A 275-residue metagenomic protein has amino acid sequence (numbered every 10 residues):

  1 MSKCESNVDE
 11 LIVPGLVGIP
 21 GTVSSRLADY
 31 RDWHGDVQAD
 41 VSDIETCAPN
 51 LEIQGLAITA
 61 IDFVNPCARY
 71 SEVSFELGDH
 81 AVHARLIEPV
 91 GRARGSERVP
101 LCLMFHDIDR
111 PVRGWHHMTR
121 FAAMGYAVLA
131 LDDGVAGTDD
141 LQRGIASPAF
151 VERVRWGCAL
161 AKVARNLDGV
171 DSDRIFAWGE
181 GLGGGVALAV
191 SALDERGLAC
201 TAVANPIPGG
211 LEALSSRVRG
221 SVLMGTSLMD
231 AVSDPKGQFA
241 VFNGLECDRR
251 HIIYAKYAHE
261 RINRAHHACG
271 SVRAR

Functional and structural regions predicted by a protein language model:
M1-R69, M124: N-terminal targeting or regulatory segments adjacent to alpha/beta-hydrolase or S9 domains
K3-V8, E246-R275: C-terminal catalytic histidine-bearing segment of alpha/beta-hydrolase fold enzymes
Y70-S74, G78-R92: A short loop-to-beta-strand scaffold at the N-terminal edge of the catalytic core in hydrolase folds
A84, S96-D107: Short beta-strand element of the alpha/beta-hydrolase
V90, D132-G137, I207, Y257: Short beta-to-alpha linker loops that shape the active-site pocket of alpha/beta-hydrolase fold enzymes
E97, D109-R155: Cap/lid segment of the alpha/beta-hydrolase catalytic domain
C158-L211: Primarily recognizes the serine-hydrolase "nucleophile elbow" in alpha/beta-hydrolase and SGNH/GDSL folds
P206-I253: The feature captures the conserved acid-bearing segment of alpha/beta-hydrolase catalytic domains
